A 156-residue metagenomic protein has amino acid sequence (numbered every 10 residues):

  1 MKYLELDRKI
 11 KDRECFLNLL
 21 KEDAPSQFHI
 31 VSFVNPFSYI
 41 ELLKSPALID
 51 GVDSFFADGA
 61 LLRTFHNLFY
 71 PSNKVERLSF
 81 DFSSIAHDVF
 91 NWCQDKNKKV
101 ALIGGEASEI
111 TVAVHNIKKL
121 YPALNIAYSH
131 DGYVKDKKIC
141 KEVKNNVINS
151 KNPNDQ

Functional and structural regions predicted by a protein language model:
M1-R77: N-terminal nucleotide/polyanion-binding subdomain common to many enzyme families
A47, N149-K151: Structural motif
F65-I148: Conserved beta-alpha
N154-Q156: Periplasmic-binding protein-like
